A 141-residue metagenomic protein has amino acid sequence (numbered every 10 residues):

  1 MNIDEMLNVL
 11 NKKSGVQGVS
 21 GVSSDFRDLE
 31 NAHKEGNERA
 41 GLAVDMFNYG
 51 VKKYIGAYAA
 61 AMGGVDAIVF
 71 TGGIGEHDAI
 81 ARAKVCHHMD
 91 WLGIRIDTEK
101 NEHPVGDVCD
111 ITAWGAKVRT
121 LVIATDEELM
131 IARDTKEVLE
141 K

Functional and structural regions predicted by a protein language model:
M1-K12: A conserved active-site cap/scaffold subdomain adjacent to cofactor or substrate pockets
I3-D4, V22-F26, R82, A132: Alpha-helix initiation and N-capping motif
N8, G15-V19, F26-A61: Adenine-nucleotide phosphate-binding core of ATP-dependent small-molecule kinases
S14, I74: Glycine-rich beta-alpha junction loops
V22, A32-H33, D90-G93: Short, surface-exposed linear patches
G41-A61, V65, V69, G75-K141: Internal helix-turn-beta structural module
